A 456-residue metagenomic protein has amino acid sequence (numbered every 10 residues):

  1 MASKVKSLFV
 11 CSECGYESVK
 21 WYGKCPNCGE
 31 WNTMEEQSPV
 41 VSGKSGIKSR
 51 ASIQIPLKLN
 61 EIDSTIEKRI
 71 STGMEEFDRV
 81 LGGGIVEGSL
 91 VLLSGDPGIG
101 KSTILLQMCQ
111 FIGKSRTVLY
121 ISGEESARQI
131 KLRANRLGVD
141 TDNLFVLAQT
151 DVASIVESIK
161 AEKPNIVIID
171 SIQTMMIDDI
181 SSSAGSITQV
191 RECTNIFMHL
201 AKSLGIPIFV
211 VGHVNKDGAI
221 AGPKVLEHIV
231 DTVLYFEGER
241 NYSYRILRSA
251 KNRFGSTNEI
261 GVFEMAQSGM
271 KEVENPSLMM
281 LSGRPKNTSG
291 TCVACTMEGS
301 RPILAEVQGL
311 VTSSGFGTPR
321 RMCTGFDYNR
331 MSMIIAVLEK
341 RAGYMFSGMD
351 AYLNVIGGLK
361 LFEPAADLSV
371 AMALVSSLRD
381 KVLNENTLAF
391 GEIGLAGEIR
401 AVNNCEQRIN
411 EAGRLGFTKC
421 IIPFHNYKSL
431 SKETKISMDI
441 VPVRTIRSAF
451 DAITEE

Functional and structural regions predicted by a protein language model:
A2-E13, E17-R79, V86-L92, I99-Q110 (+6 more regions): Peripheral, non-AAA+ core regions of ATP-driven protein-machinery
D96, G123: P-loop (Walker A) phosphate-binding loop of NTP-binding proteins
V118-S122: Conserved RecA-like ASCE P-loop NTPase motor core of nucleic-acid helicases/translocases
A127: Divalent metal-dependent catalytic cores for phosphoryl transfer on phosphate-bearing substrates
